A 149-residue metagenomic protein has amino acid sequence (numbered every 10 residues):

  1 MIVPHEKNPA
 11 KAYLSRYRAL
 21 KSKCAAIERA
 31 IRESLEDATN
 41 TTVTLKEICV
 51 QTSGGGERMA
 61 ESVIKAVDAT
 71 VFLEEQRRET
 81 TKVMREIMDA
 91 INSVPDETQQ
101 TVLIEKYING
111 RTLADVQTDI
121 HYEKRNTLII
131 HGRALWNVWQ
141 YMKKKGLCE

Functional and structural regions predicted by a protein language model:
M1-S93, W136, M142-E149: N-terminal interaction/assembly modules
V83-E86, E97-Q99, I130: N-terminal positioning helix adjacent to the helix-turn-helix/winged-helix DNA-binding module
D89, K106, Q117: Short, flexible active-site loop motifs that bind/organize anionic cofactors or intermediates
V94-R111: Short amphipathic alpha helix immediately N-terminal
N109-R125: Helix-turn-helix DNA-binding module
H121-Y141: DNA-recognition helix of helix-turn-helix
